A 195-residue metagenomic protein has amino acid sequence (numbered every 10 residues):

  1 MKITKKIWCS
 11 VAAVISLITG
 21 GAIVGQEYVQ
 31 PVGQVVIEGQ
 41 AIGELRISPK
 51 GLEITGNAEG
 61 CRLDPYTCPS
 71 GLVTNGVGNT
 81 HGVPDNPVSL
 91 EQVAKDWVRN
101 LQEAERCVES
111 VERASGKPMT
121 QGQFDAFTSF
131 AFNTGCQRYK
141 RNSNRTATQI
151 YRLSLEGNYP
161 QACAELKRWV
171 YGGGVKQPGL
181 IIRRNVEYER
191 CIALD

Functional and structural regions predicted by a protein language model:
K2-E53, N57-D64, N79, E91-L101 (+1 more regions): Long, amphipathic alpha-helical surface segments
K50, S70-L72, G122-F124: Extracytoplasmic
D64, V73-N75, K117, F130 (+1 more regions): Flexible, active-site-adjacent loop/turn segments at secondary-structure boundaries
T67-N86, W97: Substrate-binding/active-site groove segments that recognize and process beta-1,4-linked N-acetyl-hexosamine
N75-V83, T128-F132, Y151: Amphipathic alpha-helical segments that form the core helices of the histone-fold
D85-R141, R145: Mid-length scaffold segments of soluble, non-membrane domains
